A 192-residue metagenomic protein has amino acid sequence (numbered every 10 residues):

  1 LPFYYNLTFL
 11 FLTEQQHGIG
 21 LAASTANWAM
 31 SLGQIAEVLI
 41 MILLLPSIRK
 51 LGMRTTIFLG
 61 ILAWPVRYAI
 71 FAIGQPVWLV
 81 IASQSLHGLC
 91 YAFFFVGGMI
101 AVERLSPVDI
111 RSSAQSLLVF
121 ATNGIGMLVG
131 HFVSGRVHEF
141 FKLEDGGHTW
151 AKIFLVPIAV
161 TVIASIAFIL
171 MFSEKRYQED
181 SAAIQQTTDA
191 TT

Functional and structural regions predicted by a protein language model:
Y5-A26: Short amphipathic helix-loop junctions that connect adjacent transmembrane helices in Major Facilitator Superfamily/SLC
A23-S24, S106-A121: Loop-to-transmembrane helix entry/capping segments in MFS-fold secondary transporters and related SLC/MFSD carriers
L39-M53, H138-E139: Helix-to-loop junctions at the C-terminal end of transmembrane segments in multipass secondary transporters
T55-I70: Structural signature of the two symmetry-related core transmembrane helices
P76-Q84: Short hydrophobic/alpha-helical segments at membrane-entry points of transmembrane helices in Major Facilitator
F93-P107: Intracellular juxtamembrane helix-capping segments at the cytosolic ends of symmetry-related transmembrane helices
G124, L155-Q185, T192: Multi-pass alpha-helical transporter architecture, strongest for 12-TM Major Facilitator/SLC carriers used
R136-T161: A membrane-interface helix-boundary motif in multi-pass transporters
